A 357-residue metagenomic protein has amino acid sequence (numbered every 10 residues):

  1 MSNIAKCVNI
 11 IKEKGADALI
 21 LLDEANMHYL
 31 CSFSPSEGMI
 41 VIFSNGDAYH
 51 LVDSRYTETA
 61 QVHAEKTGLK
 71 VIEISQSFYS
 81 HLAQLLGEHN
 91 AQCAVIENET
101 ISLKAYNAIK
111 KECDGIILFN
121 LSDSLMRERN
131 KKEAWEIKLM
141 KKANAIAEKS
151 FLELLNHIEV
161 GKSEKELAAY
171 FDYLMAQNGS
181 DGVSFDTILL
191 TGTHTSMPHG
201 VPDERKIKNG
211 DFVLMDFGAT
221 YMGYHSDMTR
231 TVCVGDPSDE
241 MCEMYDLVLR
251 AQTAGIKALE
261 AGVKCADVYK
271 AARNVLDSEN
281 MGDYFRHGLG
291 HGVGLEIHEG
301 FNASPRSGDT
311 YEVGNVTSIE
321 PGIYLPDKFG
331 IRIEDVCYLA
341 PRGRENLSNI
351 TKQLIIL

Functional and structural regions predicted by a protein language model:
M1-L357: Active-site neighborhoods and metal-handling regions in enzymes and metal-associated proteins
